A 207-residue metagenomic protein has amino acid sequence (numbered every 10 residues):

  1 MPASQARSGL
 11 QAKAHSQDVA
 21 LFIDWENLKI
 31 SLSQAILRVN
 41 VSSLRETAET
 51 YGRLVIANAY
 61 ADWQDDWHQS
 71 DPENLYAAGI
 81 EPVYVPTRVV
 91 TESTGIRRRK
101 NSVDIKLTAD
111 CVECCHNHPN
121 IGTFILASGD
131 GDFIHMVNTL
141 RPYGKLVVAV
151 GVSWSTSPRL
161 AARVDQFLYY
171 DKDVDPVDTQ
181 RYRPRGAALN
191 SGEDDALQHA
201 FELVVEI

Functional and structural regions predicted by a protein language model:
P2-D110, H116, R141, L146-V148: Domain-level signal for Mg2+-assisted phosphodiester chemistry and nucleotide/NA-binding surfaces in nucleic-acid
D24, A59, C111, L126 (+2 more regions): A residue-level signal for conserved active-site and pocket-lining positions in enzyme catalytic cores
E26, T87-R88, G129, V152-S153 (+1 more regions): Short, ordered loop/turn segments at secondary-structure junctions
L32, M136-V137, R159, T179: Short glycine-/acidic-enriched loop or helix-start segments at secondary-structure transitions that form or flank
R38, H68, I105-T108, I134 (+2 more regions): Amphipathic alpha-helical transducer elements in NTP-driven molecular machines
N117-W154, D165: Active-site histidine-anchored catalytic micro-motif
A149-G192: Long, low-complexity, charged/polar intrinsically disordered regions in eukaryotic proteins
N190-I207: Positively charged, polyanion-binding regions of nucleic-acid-associated proteins
